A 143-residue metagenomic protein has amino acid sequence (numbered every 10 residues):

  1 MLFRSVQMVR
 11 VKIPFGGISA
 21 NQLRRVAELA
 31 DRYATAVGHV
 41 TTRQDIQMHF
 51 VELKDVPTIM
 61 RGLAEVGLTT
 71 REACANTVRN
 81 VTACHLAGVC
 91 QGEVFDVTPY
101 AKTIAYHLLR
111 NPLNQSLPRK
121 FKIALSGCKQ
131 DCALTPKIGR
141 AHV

Functional and structural regions predicted by a protein language model:
M1-L2: Short, small-residue-biased leader/transition segments that mark boundaries at the very start of proteins
V6-H142: Small-residue-enriched alpha-helical segments and adjacent helix-cap loops that form tight helix-helix packing
